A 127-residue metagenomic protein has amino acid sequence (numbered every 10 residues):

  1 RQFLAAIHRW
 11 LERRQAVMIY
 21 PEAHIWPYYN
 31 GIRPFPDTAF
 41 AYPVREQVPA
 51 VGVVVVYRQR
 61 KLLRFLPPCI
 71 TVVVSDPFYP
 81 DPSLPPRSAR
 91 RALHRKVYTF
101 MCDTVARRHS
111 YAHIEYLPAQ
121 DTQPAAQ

Functional and structural regions predicted by a protein language model:
F3-Q127: Non-catalytic C-terminal accessory region of glycerolipid acyltransferases and related lyso-lipid remodeling enzymes
